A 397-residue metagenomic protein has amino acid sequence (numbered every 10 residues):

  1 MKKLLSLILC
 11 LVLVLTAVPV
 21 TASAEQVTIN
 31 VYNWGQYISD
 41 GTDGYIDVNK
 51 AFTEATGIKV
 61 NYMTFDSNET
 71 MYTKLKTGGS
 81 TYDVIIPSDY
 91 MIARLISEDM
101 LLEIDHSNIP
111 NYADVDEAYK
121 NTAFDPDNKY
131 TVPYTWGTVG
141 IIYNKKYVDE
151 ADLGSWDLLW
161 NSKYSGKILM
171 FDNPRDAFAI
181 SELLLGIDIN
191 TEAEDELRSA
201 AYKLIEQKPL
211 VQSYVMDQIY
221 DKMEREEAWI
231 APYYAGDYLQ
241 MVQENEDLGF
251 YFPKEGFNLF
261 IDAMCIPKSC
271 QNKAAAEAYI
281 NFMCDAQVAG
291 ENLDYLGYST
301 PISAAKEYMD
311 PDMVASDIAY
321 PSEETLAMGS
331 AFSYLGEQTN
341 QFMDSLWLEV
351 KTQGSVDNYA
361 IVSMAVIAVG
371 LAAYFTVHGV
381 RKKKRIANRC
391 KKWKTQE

Functional and structural regions predicted by a protein language model:
A17-Q26, G379-R381: Sec-dependent signal peptide cleavage junction
E25-R94: Early extracytoplasmic/lumenal segment of secretory-pathway proteins
S80-V84, L102-I141, K167-L169: A structural signal for short loop-to-beta-strand junctions that line the ligand-binding cleft of periplasmic/secreted
I96-E103, A118-K120, D125-K129, Q240-F252 (+1 more regions): Ligand-binding "clamshell"
L102-A113, T131, E246-N258, P267-C270: Short beta-strand->loop
L169-N173, A177, S181, I189-P253: Ligand-binding pocket segment of bilobal, Venus flytrap-like solute-binding proteins
P267-A327, L371: Mature extracytoplasmic/periplasmic domains
E323-E397: Conserved C-terminal helix/tail region of periplasmic/extracytoplasmic solute-binding proteins
